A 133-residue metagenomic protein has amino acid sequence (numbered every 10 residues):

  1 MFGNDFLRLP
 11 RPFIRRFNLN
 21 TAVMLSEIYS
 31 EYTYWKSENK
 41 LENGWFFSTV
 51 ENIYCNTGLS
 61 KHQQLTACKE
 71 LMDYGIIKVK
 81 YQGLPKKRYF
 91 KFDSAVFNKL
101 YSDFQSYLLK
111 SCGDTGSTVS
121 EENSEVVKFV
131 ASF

Functional and structural regions predicted by a protein language model:
M1-C55, L65, K69, N98: Short recognition helix of helix-turn-helix/winged-helix DNA-binding domains
S48, K87, G116-S120: Intrinsically disordered, low-complexity, compositionally biased regions/tails
T49-E51, Q82-F104: Short, cationic-aromatic polyanion-contact patches
S60: Helix-turn-helix DNA-binding motif, specifically the short coil turn and the N-cap/start of the second
L65-K69, I77, K87-F92: Chromatin/DNA-recognition segments of nuclear transcriptional regulators
K69-M72, S102: A broadly conserved amphipathic alpha-helix scaffold signal in soluble, globular proteins
M72-Q82: A short, conserved structural fragment
D93-F133: Charged low-complexity intrinsically disordered patches
